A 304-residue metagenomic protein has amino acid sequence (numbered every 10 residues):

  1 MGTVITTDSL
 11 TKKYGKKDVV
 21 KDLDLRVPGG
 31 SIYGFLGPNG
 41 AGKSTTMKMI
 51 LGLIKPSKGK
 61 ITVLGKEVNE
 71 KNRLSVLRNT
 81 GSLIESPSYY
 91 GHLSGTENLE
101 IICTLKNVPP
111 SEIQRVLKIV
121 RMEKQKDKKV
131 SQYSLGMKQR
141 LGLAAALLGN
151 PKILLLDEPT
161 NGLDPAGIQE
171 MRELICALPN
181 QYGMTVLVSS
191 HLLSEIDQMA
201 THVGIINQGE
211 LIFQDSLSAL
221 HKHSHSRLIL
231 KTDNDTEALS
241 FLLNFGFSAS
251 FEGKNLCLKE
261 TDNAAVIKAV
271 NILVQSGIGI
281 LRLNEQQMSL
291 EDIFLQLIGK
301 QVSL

Functional and structural regions predicted by a protein language model:
M1-T3, Q301-L304: Short, Lys/Arg-enriched, disordered terminal segments
G2-T7, K12-V188, L193-N207, F213: ABC transporter nucleotide-binding domains
K71, A146, L220, I293 (+1 more regions): Residues that scaffold the ATP/ADP-binding catalytic core of kinase and kinase-like folds
R73, P110, L217, D235 (+1 more regions): Residues at or immediately preceding the N-termini of alpha-helices
T104-N107, G299-S303: Non-catalytic alpha-helical coupling and interface elements of nucleotide-dependent molecular machines and regulators
R172-E260: ABC transporter nucleotide-binding domain
L228-L297, L304: Short, charged/small-residue-rich alpha-helical element at the C-terminal edge of ABC transporter nucleotide-binding
